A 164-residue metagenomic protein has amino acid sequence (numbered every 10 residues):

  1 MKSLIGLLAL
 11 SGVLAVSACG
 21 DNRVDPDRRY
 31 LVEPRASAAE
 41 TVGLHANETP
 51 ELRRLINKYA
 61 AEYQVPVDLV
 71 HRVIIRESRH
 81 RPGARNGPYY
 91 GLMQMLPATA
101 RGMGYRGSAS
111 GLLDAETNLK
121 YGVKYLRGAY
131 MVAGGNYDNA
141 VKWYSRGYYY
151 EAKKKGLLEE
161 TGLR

Functional and structural regions predicted by a protein language model:
M1-C19: Sec-dependent bacterial lipoprotein signal peptides
V13-V42: Bacterial Sec signal peptide processing site at the extreme N-terminus
A38-I75: Export/targeting segments at the very N-terminus of extracytoplasmic proteins
V65-H80, L119-V123, V141-S145: Short, functionally critical alpha-helical segments immediately adjacent to catalytic or ligand/cofactor-binding
S78-R81, T99-G102, G147-Y150: Solvent-exposed loop/turn segments at secondary-structure junctions within structured extracellular/periplasmic domains
P88-Y105: Substrate-binding/active-site groove segments that recognize and process beta-1,4-linked N-acetyl-hexosamine
S110-T117: A short, structured beta-strand-centered segment in the mid-to-C-terminal lobe of catalytic cores from group-transfer
V123-G162: Catalytic and binding regions of secreted/periplasmic enzymes and modules that target cell-wall glycans
